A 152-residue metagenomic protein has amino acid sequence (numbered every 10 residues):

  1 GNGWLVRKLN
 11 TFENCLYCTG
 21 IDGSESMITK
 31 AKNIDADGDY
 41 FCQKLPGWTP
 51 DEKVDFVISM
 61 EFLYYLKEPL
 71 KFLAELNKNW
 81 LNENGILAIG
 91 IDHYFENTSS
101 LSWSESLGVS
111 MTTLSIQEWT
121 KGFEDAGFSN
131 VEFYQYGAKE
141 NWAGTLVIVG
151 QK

Functional and structural regions predicted by a protein language model:
G1-G47: Class I SAM-dependent methyltransferase SAM/SAH-binding core
I58: A conserved beta-strand element that flanks and buttresses the S-adenosyl-L-methionine
E61-F62: Short catalytic micro-motifs in class I SAM-dependent methyltransferases
L66-L76: A short, conserved alpha-helix within the catalytic core of class I
N84-D92: Conserved beta-strand signature within the Rossmann-like core of class I S-adenosyl-L-methionine
D92-S110: Short, glycine-/aromatic-enriched active-site segment of Class I SAM-dependent methyltransferases
S110-G127: Short alpha-helix
Q135-K152: Core SAM-dependent methyltransferase catalytic element
